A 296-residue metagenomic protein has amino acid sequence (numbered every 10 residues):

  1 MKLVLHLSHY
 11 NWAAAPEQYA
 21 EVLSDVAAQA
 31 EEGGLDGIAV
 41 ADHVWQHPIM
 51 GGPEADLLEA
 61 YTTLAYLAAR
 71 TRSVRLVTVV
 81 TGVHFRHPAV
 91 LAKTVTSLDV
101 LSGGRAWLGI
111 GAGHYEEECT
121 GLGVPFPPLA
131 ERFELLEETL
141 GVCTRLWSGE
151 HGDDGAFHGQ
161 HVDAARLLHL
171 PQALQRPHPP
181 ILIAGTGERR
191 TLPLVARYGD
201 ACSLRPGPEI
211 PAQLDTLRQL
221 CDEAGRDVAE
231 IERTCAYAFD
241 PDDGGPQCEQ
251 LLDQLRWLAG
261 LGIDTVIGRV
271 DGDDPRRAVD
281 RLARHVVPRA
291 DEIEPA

Functional and structural regions predicted by a protein language model:
M1-R70, P179, G207, D273 (+1 more regions): N-terminal beta1-alpha1-beta2 module of alpha/beta enzyme domains
L3-L7, I38-V40, R75-T78, A106-I110 (+4 more regions): Hydrophobic faces of well-ordered beta-strands that scaffold small-molecule active sites in alpha/beta enzyme cores
L7, Q29-E31, D36, A130-Q175 (+1 more regions): An alpha-helical appendage that flanks or caps ligand/catalytic pockets
H9, V44, G82, A112-E116 (+4 more regions): Active-site-proximal loop/turn and secondary-structure-junction residues that shape catalytic pockets, frequently
H9-E21, T81-A89, P177-G187, A236-E249: Active-site mouth loops of central-metabolism enzymes
E17-A30, L91-T94, G185-R197, G245-L258: Short, acidic/polar
E31-E32, L64-S73, V95, D99-R105 (+3 more regions): Acidic (Asp/Glu)-rich catalytic clusters
Q46-G51, T78, H84-Y198, P211-L220 (+1 more regions): Internal, glycine-rich beta/alpha segment that forms the wall or movable "lid" of small-molecule/cofactor binding
